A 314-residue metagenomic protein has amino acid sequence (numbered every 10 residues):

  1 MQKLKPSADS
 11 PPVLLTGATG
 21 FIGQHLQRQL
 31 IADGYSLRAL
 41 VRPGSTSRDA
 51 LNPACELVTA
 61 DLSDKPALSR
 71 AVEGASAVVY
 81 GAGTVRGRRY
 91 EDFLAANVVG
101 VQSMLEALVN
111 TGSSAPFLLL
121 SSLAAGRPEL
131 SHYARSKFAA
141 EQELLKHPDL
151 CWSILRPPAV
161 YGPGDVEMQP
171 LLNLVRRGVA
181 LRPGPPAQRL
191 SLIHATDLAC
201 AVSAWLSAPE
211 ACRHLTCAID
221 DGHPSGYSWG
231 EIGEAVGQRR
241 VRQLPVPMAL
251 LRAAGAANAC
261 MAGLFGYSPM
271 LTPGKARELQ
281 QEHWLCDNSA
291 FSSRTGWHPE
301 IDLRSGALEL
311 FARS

Functional and structural regions predicted by a protein language model:
Q2-K3, E282, C286-S314: Amphipathic terminal alpha-helices
V13-D33: N-terminal Rossmann NAD(P)H-binding glycine-rich loop of SDR-like oxidoreductase domains
S45, C55-V99, L123-R127: NAD(P)H-binding glycine-rich loop region in Rossmannoid oxidoreductase-like domains and their noncatalytic homologs
S76-Y80, V99-S136, S153: Conserved Rossmann-fold NAD(P)-dependent oxidoreductase catalytic core, especially the SDR/UDP-sugar
V78, L198, V202, I219 (+2 more regions): Non-catalytic, hydrophobic alpha-helical segments
E141-P163: Conserved beta-loop-beta element that borders a ligand/cofactor-binding pocket
V166-P170, G184-S207, H214-A218: Substrate-positioning beta->alpha
A208-M270, N288, I301-F311: Mid/C-terminal beta-alpha module of Rossmann-like enzyme folds, strongest in SDR-family dehydrogenases/epimerases
